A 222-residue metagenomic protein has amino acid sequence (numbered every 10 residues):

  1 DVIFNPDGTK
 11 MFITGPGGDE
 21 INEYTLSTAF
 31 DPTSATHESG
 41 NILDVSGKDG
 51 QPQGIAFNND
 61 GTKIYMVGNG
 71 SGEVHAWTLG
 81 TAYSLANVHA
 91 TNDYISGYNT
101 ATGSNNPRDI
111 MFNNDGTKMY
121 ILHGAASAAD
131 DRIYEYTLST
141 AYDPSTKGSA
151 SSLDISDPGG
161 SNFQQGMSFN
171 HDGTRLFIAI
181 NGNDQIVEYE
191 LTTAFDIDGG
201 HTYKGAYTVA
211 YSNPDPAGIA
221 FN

Functional and structural regions predicted by a protein language model:
F4-D7, N59-D60, N114-D115, H171-D172 (+1 more regions): Residue-level detector of Asp-centered blade-edge/turn motifs that repeat once per structural unit in beta-propeller
P16, N69, G124-A126, N181: Short loop/turn segments immediately following the C-termini of beta-strands
D19-I21, G72-V74, A129-I133, D184-I186: Structural signal for beta-propeller blades
Y24-S34, W77-N87, E135-S145, E188-G199: Short loop/turn segments immediately following beta-strands, especially the blade-tip and inter-blade linker loops
P32-D44, L85-N99, P144-S156, I197-V209: Beta-propeller fold detector
Q51, N106, F163, D215: Beta-rich catalytic cores
